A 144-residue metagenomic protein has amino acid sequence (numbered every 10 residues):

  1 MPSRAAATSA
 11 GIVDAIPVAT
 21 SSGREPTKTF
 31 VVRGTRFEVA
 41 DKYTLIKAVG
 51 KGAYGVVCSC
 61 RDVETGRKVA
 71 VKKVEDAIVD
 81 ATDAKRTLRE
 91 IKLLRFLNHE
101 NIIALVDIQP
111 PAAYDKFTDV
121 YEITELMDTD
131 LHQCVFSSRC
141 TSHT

Functional and structural regions predicted by a protein language model:
M1-T44: Intrinsically disordered, low-complexity regulatory segments that flank or precede the catalytic domain of eukaryotic
K51, D76, H99, T129: Short, conserved catalytic or interaction motifs in soluble domains
V56: Conserved N-lobe ATP-binding subsite of Hanks-type protein kinase domains, especially the beta3 VAIK lysine
V63, R67-V69, K73-N98, A104 (+1 more regions): Conserved N-lobe beta3->alphaC-helix segment of eukaryotic protein kinase catalytic domains
D107-I108: A short, aromatic-enriched beta-strand patch in the conserved N-lobe beta-sheet of the protein kinase catalytic domain
K116-D130: Conserved short submotifs of the Hanks-type protein kinase catalytic core that shape the nucleotide-binding pocket
L131-H143: AlphaC helix of the protein kinase catalytic domain
